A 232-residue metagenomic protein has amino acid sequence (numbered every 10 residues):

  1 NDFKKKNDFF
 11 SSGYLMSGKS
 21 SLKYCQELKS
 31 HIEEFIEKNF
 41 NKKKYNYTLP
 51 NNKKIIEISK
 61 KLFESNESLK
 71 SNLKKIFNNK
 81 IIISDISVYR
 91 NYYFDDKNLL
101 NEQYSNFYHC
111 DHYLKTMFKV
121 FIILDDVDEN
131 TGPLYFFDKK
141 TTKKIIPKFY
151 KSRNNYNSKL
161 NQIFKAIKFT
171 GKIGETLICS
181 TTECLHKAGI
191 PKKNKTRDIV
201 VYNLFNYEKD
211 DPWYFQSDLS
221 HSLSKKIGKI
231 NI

Functional and structural regions predicted by a protein language model:
N1, Y150, T176, E183-I232: Non-heme Fe(II)/2-oxoglutarate
N1-N106: Non-heme Fe(II)-dependent double-stranded beta-helix
Y14-M16, K119-I123, A166-K168, T176-I178 (+1 more regions): Conserved hydrophobic/aromatic beta-strand scaffold that supports enzyme active sites
I56-L62, L160-I167, K187-G189: Active-site rim elements
Y93, F137-K144, L204-K209: Short edge-strand/loop segments of extracellular domains
N101-M117: Acidic, His- and aromatic-enriched active-site or binding-groove loops in soluble protein domains that engage sugars
H112-E129, T170-G171, Y202-N206: Short, conserved beta-strand element in jelly-roll/cupin
E129-C184: Double-stranded beta-helix
